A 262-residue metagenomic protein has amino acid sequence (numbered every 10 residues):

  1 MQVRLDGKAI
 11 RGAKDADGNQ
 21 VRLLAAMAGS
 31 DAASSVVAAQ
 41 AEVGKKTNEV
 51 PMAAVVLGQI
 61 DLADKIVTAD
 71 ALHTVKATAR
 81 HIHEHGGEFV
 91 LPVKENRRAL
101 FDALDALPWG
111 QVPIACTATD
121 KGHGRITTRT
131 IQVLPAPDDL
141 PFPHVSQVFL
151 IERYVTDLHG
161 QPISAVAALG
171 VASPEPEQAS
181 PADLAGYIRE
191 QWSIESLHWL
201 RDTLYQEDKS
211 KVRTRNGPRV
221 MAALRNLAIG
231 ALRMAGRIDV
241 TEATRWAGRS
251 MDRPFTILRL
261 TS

Functional and structural regions predicted by a protein language model:
M1-T68, T74-A77: Conserved, well-structured functional cores that handle cations and Mg-NTP chemistry
D6, F89, E195: Residue-level signature of catalytic and energy-coupling elements of molecular machines, predominantly ATP/GTP-dependent
N19-L23, K76-K94: A short alpha/beta connector and helix-capping loop motif
G58, G87, D105, W109-V112 (+2 more regions): Generic secondary-structure signature for well-ordered alpha-helical cores
T68-V75, V93-A99: Acidic, metal-coordinating catalytic cores used for nucleic-acid/nucleotide bond scission and strand-transfer chemistry
K94-R189: An anionic, glycine-rich sequence signature occurring as long contiguous blocks
Q178-V212: Short amphipathic alpha-helical "interface-anchor" segments enriched in bulky aromatics
R201-S262: A short, flexible helix-boundary coil/loop motif
